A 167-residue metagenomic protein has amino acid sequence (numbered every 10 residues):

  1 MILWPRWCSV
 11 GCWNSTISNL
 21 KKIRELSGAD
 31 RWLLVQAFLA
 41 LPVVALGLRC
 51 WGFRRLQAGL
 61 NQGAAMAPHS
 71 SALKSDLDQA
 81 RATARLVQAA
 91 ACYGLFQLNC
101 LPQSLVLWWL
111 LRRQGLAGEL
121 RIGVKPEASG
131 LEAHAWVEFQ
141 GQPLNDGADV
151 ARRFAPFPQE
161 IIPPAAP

Functional and structural regions predicted by a protein language model:
I2, I17, I23, I122 (+1 more regions): Weak global preference for isoleucine
L3-S15: Low-complexity basic/metal-binding stretches
W4-R6, E25, V44, S129: Intrinsically disordered, low-complexity regions enriched in Ser/Pro/Gly/Gln/His and often acidic
I17, K21-N99, R112, E138-P156: Secondary-structure boundary elements
L86, L105-P167: Hydrophobic/aromatic-rich core segments of domains that either
